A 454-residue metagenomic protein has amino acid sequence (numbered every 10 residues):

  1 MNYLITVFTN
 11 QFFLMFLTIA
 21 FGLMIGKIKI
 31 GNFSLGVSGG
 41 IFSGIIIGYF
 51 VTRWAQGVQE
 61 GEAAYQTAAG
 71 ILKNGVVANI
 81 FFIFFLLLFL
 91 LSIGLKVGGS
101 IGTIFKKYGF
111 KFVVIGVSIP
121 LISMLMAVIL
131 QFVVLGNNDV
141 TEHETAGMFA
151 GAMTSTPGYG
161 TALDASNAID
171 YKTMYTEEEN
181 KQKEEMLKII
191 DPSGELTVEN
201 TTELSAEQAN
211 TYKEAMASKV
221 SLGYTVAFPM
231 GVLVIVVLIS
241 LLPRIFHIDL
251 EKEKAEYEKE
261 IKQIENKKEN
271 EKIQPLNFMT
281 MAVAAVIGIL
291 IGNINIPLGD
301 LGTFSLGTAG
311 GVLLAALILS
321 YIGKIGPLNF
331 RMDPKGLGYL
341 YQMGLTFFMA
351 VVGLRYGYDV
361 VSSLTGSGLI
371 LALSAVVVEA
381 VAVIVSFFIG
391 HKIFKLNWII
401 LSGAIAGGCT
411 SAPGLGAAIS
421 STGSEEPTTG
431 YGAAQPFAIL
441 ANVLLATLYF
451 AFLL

Functional and structural regions predicted by a protein language model:
M1-F8, M15, M174-M216, P243-M281 (+1 more regions): Intrinsically disordered, low-complexity non-transmembrane regions of multi-pass membrane transporters
N2-N79, F278-G336, L354-Y356: Structural signature of multi-pass alpha-helical membrane transport proteins
L14-G26, I41-T52, L88-S92, I122-Q131 (+6 more regions): Hydrophobic core segments of alpha-helical transmembrane domains in multi-pass membrane transport and ion-translocation
T18-N32, S92-F105, I318-P334, V360 (+2 more regions): C-terminal ends of transmembrane helices
G44-F50, G75-Y108, L314-P327, L337-L364: Hydrophobic transmembrane alpha-helices of secondary-active transporters and Na+-translocating membrane complexes
G99-V128, G338, Y358-F387, Q435-I439: Entry/N-cap segments of selected transmembrane alpha helices and their immediately preceding amphipathic helices
F112, V220-T225, P229-V237, F347 (+2 more regions): C-terminal transmembrane helix pair
N138-P229, F394-F437: Alpha-helical membrane segments and immediately flanking helix-loop junctions that form or couple to the substrate/ion
